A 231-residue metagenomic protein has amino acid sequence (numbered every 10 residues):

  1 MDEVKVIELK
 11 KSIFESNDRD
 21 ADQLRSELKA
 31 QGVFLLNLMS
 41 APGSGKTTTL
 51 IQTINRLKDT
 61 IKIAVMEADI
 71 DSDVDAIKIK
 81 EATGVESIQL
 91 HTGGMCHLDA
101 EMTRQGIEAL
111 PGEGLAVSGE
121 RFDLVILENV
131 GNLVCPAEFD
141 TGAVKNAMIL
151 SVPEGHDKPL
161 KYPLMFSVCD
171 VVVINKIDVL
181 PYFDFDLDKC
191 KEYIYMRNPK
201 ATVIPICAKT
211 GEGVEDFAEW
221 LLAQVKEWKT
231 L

Functional and structural regions predicted by a protein language model:
E3-S26, Q31-L36, S44, T48 (+3 more regions): Nucleotide-state-sensitive switch-loop elements of NTP-binding domains
L38, L90-H91, A147-S151, V173-K176: Conserved beta-strand segments of the P-loop GTPase G domain that flank and frequently precede/overlap
A41-S44, E212: ATP-binding Walker
T60-I61, E86, V172, K200-A201 (+1 more regions): Secondary-structure boundary/capping positions in well-ordered alpha/beta enzyme cores
D69, N175, C207: Active-site glycine-centered loops adjacent to acidic/histidine catalytic or metal-binding residues that shape
L133-A143, V152-K200: Conserved C-terminal guanine-recognition region of P-loop GTPase G domains, centered on the G4
L180-L231: Canonical P-loop GTPase G-domain recognition
